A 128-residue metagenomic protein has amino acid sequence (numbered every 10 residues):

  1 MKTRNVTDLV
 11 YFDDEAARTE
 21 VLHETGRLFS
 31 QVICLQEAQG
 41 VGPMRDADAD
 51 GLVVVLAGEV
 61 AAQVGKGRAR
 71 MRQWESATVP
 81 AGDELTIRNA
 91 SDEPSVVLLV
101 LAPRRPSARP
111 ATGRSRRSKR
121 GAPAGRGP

Functional and structural regions predicted by a protein language model:
M1-F29, G42-P43, R109-P128: A short, N-terminal "cap"/entry segment at the start of jelly-roll beta-barrel domains of the cupin/DSBH fold
C34-Q36, R45-A62, V100: Short, conserved beta-strand element in jelly-roll/cupin
G40-G42, D46, A77, A81-I87: Histidine-centered metal-chelating micro-motifs
E59-A61, R68, E84, P94: Structural motif
G65-A81: Short acidic-glycine-tyrosine-enriched beta hairpin
Q73, A81-S107: Ligand-binding loop in jelly-roll beta-barrel domains
